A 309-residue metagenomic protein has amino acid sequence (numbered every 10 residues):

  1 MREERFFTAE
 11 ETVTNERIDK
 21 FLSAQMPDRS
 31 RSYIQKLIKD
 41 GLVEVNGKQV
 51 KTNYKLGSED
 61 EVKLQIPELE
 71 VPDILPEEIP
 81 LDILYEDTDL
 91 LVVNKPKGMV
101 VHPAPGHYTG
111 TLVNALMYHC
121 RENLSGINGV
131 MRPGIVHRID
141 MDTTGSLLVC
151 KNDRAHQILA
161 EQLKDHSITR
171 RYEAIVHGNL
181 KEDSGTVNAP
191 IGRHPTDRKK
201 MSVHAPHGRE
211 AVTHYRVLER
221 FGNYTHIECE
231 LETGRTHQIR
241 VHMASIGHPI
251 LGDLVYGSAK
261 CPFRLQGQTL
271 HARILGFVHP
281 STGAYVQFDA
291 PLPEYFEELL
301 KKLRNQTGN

Functional and structural regions predicted by a protein language model:
M1-T186, P190-P195, Y295-L303: RNA pseudouridine synthases
K51-K55, E228, G267: Short, surface-exposed secondary-structure edge patches
I83, V176, H214-V217, I250: Conserved hydrophobic positions within beta-strands
V93, V241, G252: Active-site flanking residues adjacent to catalytic metal/cofactor-binding acidic residues
T109, S184, G208-A211, Q268: A structural signal for well-ordered alpha-helical scaffolds and beta->alpha junctions
G129-E161, T169, E173, N188 (+2 more regions): The conserved catalytic core of RNA pseudouridine synthases
S202, G252-R264: Short, surface-exposed loop/helix-turn segments at secondary-structure junctions that function as lids/hinges flanking
R264-A272: Active-site-adjacent capping/gating segments
